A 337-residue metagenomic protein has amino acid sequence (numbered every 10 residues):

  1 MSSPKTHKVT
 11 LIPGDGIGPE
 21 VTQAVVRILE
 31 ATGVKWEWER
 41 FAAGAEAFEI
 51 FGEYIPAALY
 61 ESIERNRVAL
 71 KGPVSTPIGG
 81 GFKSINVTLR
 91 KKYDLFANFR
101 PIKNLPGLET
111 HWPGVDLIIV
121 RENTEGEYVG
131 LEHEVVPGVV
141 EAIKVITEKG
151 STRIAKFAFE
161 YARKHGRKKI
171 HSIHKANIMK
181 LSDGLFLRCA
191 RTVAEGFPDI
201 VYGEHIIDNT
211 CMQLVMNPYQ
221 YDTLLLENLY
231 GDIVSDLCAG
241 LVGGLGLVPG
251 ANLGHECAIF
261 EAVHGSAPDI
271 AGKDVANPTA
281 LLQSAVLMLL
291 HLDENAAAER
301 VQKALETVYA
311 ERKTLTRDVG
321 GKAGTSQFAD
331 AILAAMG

Functional and structural regions predicted by a protein language model:
P4-V9: Extreme N-terminal starter segment of soluble prokaryotic enzymes
T10-A31, V136-D208, Q220: Glycine-rich phosphate/diphosphate-binding loop of Rossmann-like nucleotide-binding domains
D15-G18, R67, V120, A158 (+5 more regions): Buried hydrophobic positions in well-ordered alpha/beta secondary-structure cores of metabolic enzymes
V25, L29, A190, L281-L289 (+1 more regions): Buried hydrophobic packing segments
K35-A57, M212-L214: N-terminal beta-loop-helix "entrance" segment that forms/cooperates in small-molecule cofactor or anionic ligand
E37-R40, H165-H174, F197-H205, E294-Q302 (+1 more regions): Flexible, glycine/charged-enriched surface loops at secondary-structure junctions
A45-F48, Q213-T316: Glycine-rich phosphate/nucleotide-binding loop
E49-K144, L229: N-terminal glycine-rich phosphate/adenylate-binding segment common to multiple enzyme folds
